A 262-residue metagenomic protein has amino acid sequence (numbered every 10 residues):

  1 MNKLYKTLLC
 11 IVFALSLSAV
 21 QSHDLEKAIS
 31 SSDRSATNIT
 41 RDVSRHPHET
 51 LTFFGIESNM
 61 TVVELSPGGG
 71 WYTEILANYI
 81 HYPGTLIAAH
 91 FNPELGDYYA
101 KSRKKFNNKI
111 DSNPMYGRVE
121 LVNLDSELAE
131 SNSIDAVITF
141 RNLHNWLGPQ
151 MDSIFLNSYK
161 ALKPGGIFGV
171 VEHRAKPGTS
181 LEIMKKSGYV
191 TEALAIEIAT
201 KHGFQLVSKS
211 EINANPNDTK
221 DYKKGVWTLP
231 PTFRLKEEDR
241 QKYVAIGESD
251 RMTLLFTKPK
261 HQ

Functional and structural regions predicted by a protein language model:
L25-F53, E57: Class I SAM-dependent methyltransferase Rossmann-like catalytic core, especially the SAM/SAH-binding loop
N59-G68: Conserved class I S-adenosyl-L-methionine
G69-E127: Class I SAM-dependent methyltransferase SAM/SAH-binding core
I80-H81, W146-G148, L162-P164: Helix-to-beta-strand junctions that scaffold the AdoMet/dcAdoMet cofactor pocket in Class I SAM-dependent enzymes
L128-V137: A short acidic, Gly/Pro-enriched loop at the edge of an enzyme's catalytic core that lines a small-molecule cofactor
D152-P164: A short glycine-rich, Lys/Arg-flanked "PGG" loop and its adjoining helix->strand segment in the class I
G165-H173: Conserved beta-strand signature within the Rossmann-like core of class I S-adenosyl-L-methionine
Y243, E248-Q262: C-terminal lobe and adjacent flexible extensions of AdoMet/dcAdoMet transferase-like proteins
